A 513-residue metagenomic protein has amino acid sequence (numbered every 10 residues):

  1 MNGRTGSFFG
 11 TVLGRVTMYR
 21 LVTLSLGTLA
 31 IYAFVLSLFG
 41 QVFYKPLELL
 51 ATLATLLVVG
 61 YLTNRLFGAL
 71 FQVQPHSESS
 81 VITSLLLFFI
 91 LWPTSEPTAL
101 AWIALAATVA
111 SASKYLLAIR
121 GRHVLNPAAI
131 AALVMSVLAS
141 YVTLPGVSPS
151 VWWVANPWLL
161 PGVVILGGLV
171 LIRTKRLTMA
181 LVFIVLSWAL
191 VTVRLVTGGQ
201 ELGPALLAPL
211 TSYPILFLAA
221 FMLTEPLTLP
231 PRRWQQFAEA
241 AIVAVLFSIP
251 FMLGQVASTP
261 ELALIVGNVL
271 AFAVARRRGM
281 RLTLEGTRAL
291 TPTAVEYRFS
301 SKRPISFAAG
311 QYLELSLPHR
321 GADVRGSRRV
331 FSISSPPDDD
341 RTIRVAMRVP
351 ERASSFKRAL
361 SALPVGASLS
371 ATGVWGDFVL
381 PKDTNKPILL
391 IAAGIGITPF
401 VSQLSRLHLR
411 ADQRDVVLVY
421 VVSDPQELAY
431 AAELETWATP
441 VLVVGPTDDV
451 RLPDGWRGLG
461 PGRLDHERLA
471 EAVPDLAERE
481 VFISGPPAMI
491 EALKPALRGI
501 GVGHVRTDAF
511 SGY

Functional and structural regions predicted by a protein language model:
M1-G68: N-terminal signal-anchor module of multipass membrane proteins
G6-T11, G60-V73, V109-H123, V164-R176 (+1 more regions): C-terminal ends of transmembrane helices
V42-V58, L91-L105, V147-P161, G203-I215: Structural signature of hydrophobic alpha-helical transmembrane segments
V73-V154: Membrane-interface helix-loop-helix junctions at boundaries between adjacent transmembrane segments
A139-V193: Internal active-site segments that recognize and position negatively charged phosphoryl groups and nucleotide moieties
W153-L160, M179-V182, A205-S212, Q236 (+1 more regions): Loop-to-transmembrane alpha-helix initiation sites
G279-S368, T372, N385, A411-V417 (+3 more regions): Ferredoxin-reductase
S354-Y513: FNR/FR-type flavoprotein reductase catalytic core
